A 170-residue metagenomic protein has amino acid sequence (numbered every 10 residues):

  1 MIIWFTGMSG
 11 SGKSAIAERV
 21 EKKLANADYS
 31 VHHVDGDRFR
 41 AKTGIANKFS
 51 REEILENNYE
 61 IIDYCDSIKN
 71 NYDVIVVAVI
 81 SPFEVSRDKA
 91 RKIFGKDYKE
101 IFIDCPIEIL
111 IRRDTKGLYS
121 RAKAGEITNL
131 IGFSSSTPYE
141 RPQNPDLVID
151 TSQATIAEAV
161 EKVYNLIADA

Functional and structural regions predicted by a protein language model:
I3-F5: Hydrophobic anchor at the beta1->P-loop junction of P-loop NTPases
G10: Walker A (P-loop) phosphate-binding loop of P-loop NTPases
K13: Conserved lysine of the Walker
A17-D66: Conserved substrate/cofactor phosphate-moiety recognition/catalytic segment in nucleotide-dependent phosphotransferases
R19, K23, K89-F94, L166: Alpha-helical structural signal in soluble globular domains
H33, Y98-F102, D146-V148: Conserved beta-strand scaffold positions in the cores of enzyme catalytic domains, especially in NTP/NDP-utilizing
K42-T43, E52-E100, Y119-A122, G132: Glycine-rich phosphate-binding loop used to anchor ATP phosphates in small-molecule kinases, encompassing both
D104-I107, R112-K162, A170: Small-molecule kinase domains that catalyze NTP-dependent phosphoryl transfer to phosphate-bearing small molecules
